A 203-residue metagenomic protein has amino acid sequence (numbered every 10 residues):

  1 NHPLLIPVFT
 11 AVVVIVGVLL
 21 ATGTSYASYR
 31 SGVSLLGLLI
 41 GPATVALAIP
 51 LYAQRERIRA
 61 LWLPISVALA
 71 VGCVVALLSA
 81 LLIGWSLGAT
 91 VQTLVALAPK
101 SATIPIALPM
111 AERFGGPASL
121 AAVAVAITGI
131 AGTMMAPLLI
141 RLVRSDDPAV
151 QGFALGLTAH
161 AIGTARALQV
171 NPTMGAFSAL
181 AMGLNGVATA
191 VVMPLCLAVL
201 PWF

Functional and structural regions predicted by a protein language model:
N1, L47-A60, A136-V143, G163-V170: C-terminal ends of transmembrane helices
N1-Y52, L61-P64, A68, G72: Helical membrane-embedded segments and adjacent short helical loop/helix-boundary regions of multi-pass membrane
L20-Y29, L51-I58, S86, G115 (+2 more regions): Transmembrane helix-loop junctions in multi-pass membrane proteins
R57-A80, A122-A131, A181-A188: Entry/N-cap segments of selected transmembrane alpha helices and their immediately preceding amphipathic helices
V67-A107, T128-S145: Transmembrane alpha-helices that form the ion-translocation and gating core of multi-pass ion transport proteins
T93-L120, A126-I127, D146-L184: Alpha-helical membrane segments and immediately flanking helix-loop junctions that form or couple to the substrate/ion
V191-F203: Juxtamembrane boundary at the C-terminal end of a transmembrane helix
